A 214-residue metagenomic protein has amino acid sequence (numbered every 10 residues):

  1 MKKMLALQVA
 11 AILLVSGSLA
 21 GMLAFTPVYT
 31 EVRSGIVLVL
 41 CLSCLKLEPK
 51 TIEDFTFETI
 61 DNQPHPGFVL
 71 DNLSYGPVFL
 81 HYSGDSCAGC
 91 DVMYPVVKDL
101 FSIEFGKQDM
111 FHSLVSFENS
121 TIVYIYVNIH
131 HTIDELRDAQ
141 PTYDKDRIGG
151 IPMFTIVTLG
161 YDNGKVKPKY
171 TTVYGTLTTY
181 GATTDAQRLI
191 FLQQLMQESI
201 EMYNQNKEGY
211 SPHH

Functional and structural regions predicted by a protein language model:
M1-G35: Secretory targeting signatures
F25-F68: N-terminal "domain-start" segment that seeds a small globular fold
F57-N62, Y82-G84, G106-L136: Thiol-based oxidoreductase modules, predominantly thioredoxin-like and allied folds used for disulfide exchange
F68, G89-V115: Typically the conserved alpha-helix immediately C-terminal to a functionally engaged Cys/Sec in thioredoxin-like
F68-S86: Short active-site neighborhood of thiol/selenol oxidoreductases, capturing the structured segment around
S74-F79, E118-V123, G149-P152, M202: Loop/turn elements at helix/coil->beta-strand transitions in domains of secreted/extracellular proteins
L80, C87-M93, F154: The canonical Cys-X-X-Cys-His
D144-H214: Non-catalytic, surface beta->alpha helical segment in thiol-disulfide oxidoreductase systems
